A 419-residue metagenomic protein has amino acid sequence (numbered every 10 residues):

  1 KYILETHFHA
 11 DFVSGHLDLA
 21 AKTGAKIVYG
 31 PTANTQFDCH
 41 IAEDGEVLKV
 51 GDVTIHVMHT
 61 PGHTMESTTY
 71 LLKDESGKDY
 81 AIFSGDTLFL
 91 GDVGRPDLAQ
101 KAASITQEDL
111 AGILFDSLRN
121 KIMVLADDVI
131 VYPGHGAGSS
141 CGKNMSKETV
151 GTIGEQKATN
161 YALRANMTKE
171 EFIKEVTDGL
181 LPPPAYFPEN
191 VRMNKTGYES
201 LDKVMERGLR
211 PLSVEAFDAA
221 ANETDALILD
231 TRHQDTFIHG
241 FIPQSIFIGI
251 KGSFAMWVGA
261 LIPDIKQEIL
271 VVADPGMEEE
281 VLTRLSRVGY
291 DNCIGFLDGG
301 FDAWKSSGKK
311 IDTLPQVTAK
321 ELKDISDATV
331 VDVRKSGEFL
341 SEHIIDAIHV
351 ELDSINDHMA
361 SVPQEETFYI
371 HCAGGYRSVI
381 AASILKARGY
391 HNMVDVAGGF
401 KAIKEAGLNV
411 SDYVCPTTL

Functional and structural regions predicted by a protein language model:
K1, I82, A226, A328: Hydrophobic "anchor" residues on beta-strands that sit immediately upstream of conserved functional sites
K1-P61, K78-Y80, D264: Active-site HxH/HxHxD metal-binding segment of metal-dependent hydrolases
I3-V13, T60-S67, V131-S139, A373: Histidine-centered catalytic micro-motifs
F8, T32, T64, T87 (+5 more regions): Active-site metal-binding loops of divalent metal-dependent hydrolases
T54, T64-L180: Metallo-beta-lactamase
R95-D97, E108, E155-R192, T196-Y198 (+1 more regions): Rhodanese-like catalytic fold shared by cysteine-dependent sulfurtransferases and DSP/PTP-type phosphatases
Y132-G138, K143-N144, E189-V191, D230-H233 (+1 more regions): Short, well-ordered beta-to-alpha junction loops that form the rim of enzyme active sites and present histidine/acidic
M205-A216: A contiguous, basic/glycine-rich beta-loop/short-helix subdomain that forms a polymer-engagement track
